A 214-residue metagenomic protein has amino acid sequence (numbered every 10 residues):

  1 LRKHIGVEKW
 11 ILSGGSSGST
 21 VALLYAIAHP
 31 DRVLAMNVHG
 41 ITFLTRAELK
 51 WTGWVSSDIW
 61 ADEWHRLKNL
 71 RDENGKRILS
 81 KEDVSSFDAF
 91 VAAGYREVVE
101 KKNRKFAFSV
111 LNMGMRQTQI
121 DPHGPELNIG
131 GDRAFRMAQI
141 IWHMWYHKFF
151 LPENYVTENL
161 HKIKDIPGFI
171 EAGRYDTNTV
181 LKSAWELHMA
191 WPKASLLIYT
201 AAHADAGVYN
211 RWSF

Functional and structural regions predicted by a protein language model:
L1-W10: Conserved acidic catalytic loop of the alpha/beta-hydrolase fold
G14-S16, G173: Conserved alpha/beta-hydrolase "nucleophile elbow" surrounding the catalytic nucleophile
S19-P30, M36: Short glycine-enriched nucleophile-adjacent loop and the immediately C-terminal alpha-helix near the catalytic center
D31-F90, F214: A catalytic-pocket lid/entrance helix-loop region that shapes and gates access to the active site across common
P152, T177-S183: Conserved alpha/beta-hydrolase "acid-adjacent" motif
I163-K164, I170-A172: Short beta-strand/loop motif that positions the catalytic acidic residue of the alpha/beta-hydrolase fold
N178, Y199-F214: Catalytic histidine-centered segment of alpha/beta-hydrolase-like enzymes
